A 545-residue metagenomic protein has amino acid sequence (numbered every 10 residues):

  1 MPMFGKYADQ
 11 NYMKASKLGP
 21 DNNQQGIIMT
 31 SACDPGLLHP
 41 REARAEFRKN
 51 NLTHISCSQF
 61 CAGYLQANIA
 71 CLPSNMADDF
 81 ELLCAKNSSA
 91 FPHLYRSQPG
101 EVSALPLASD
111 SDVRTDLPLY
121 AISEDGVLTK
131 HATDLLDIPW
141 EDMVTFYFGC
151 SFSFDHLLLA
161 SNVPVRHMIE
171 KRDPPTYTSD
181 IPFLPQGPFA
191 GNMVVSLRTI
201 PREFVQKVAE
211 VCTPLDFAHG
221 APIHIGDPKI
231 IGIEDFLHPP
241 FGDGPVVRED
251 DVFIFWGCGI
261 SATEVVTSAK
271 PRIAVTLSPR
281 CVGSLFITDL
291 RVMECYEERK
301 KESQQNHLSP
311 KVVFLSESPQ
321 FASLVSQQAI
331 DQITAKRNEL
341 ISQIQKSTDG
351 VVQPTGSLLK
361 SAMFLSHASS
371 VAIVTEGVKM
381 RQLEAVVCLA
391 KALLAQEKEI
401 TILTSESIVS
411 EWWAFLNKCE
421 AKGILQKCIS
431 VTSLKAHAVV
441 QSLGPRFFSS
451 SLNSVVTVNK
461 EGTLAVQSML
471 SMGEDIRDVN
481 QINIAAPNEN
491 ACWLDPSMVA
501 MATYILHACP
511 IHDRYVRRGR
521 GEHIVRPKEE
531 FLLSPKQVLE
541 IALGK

Functional and structural regions predicted by a protein language model:
P2-G149, V195-W256, I260-E264, S268-E406 (+4 more regions): Metallocofactor- and cofactor-centric catalytic cores in central/energy metabolism, strongly enriched
A132-L136, F183-A190: Residues forming anionic-ligand binding surfaces in small-molecule and nucleic-acid pockets of primarily soluble enzymes
F148-Q186, V211-D216, H224-L237, V455-T457 (+1 more regions): Long, charge-patterned amphipathic alpha-helical coiled-coil/hairpin "stalk" segments used as oligomerization
G149-F152, H167-L184, E203, L425-F448: Active-site glycine-rich loop that binds ribose-phosphate moieties when present
D155-L157, E264-V266, S450: Short helix/loop capping segments that flank catalytic or ligand/cofactor-binding pockets
I408-F415, A465-M469: Glycine-rich, charge-decorated loop segments at or immediately adjacent to ligand/cofactor-binding or catalytic sites
H437-E474: Glycine-rich phosphate-binding loop
M472-K545: C-terminal accessory domains and tails appended to enzymatic cores
